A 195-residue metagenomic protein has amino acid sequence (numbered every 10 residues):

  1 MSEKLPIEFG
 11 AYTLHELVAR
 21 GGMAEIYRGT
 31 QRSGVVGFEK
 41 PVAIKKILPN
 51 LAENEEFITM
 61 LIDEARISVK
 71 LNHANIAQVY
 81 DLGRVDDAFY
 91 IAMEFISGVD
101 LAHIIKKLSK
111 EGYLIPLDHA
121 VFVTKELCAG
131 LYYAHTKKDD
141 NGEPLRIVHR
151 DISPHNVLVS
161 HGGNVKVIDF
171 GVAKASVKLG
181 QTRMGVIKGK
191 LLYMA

Functional and structural regions predicted by a protein language model:
H15-G22, I26: Protein kinase glycine-rich loop
K46-K70: AlphaC helix of the eukaryotic protein kinase fold
L82: Activation-segment/catalytic-loop signature of the eukaryotic protein kinase fold
D86-D100, I104: Conserved short submotifs of the Hanks-type protein kinase catalytic core that shape the nucleotide-binding pocket
L101-I115: AlphaC helix of the protein kinase catalytic domain
V123-T124: Activation segment signature within eukaryotic-like protein kinase domains
A129-I147: Protein kinase catalytic-loop region centered on the HRD/HxD motif
